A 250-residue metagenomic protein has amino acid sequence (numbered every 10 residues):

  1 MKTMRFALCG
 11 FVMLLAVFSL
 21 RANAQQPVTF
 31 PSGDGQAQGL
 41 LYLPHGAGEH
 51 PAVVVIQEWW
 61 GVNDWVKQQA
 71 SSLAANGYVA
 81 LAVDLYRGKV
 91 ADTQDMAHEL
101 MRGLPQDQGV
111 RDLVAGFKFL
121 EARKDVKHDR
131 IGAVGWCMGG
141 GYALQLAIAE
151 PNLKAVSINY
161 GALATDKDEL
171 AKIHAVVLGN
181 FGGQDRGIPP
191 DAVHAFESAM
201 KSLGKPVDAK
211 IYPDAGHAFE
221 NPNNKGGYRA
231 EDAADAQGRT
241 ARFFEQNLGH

Functional and structural regions predicted by a protein language model:
A7-F18: Bacterial N-terminal signal peptides
A22-A24: Boundary at the C-terminal end of the N-terminal hydrophobic targeting segment
P27-R123, F219-N224: Serine-hydrolase catalytic machinery in alpha/beta-hydrolase-like enzymes
Q69, P189-A199: Short alpha-helix in the alpha/beta-hydrolase fold that links the catalytic acid
V114-H174: Primarily recognizes the serine-hydrolase "nucleophile elbow" in alpha/beta-hydrolase and SGNH/GDSL folds
I173, G179-F181: Short beta-strand/loop motif that positions the catalytic acidic residue of the alpha/beta-hydrolase fold
Q184-I188: Acidic catalytic loop of the alpha/beta-hydrolase fold
K201-H250: C-terminal catalytic histidine-bearing segment of alpha/beta-hydrolase fold enzymes
